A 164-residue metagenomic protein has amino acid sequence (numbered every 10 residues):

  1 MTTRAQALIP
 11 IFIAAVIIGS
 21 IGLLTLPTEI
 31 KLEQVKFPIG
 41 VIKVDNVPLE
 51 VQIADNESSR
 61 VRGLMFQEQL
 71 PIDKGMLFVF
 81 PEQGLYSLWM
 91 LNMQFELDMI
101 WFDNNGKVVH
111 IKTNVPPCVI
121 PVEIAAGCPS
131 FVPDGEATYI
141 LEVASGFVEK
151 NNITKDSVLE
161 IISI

Functional and structural regions predicted by a protein language model:
M1-I17, L24: N-terminal Sec-pathway targeting helices
T2, G22-I164: Compact, glycine-rich, soluble single-domain proteins
